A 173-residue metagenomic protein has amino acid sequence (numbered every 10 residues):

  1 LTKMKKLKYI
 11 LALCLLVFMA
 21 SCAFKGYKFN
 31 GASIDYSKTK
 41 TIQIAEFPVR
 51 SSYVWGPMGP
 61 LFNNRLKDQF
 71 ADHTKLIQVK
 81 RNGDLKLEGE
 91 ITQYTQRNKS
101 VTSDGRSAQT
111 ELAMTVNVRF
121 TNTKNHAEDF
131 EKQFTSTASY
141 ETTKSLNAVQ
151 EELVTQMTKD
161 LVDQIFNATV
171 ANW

Functional and structural regions predicted by a protein language model:
L1-C22: Sec-dependent bacterial lipoprotein signal peptides
S21-N64, D68, H73-K75, K124 (+1 more regions): A structural "domain/chain start" motif
N30, D72-I77, R81-D129, T137-A148 (+1 more regions): Surface-exposed short loop/turn segments
P48-W55, K144-L153: Second-shell loop/turn segments in exported
Q150-W173: Compositionally biased, intrinsically disordered linkers/stalks adjacent to structured regions
